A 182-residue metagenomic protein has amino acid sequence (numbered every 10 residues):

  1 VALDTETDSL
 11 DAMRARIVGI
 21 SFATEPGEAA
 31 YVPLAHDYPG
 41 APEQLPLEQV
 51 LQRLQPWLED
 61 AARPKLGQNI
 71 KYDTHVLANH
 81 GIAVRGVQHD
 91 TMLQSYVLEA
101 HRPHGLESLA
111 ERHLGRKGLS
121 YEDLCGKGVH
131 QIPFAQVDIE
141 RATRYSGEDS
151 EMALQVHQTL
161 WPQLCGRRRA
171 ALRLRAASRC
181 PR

Functional and structural regions predicted by a protein language model:
V1-M13: Short acidic, Gly/Ser-rich segments with clustered Asp/Glu that frequently serve as metal-coordination loops in enzyme
A15-G166, A176-C180: Active-site-proximal helix-loop-helix substrate-binding element of RNase H-like nuclease domains
R169-L172: Residue-level recognition of alpha-helical structural elements
